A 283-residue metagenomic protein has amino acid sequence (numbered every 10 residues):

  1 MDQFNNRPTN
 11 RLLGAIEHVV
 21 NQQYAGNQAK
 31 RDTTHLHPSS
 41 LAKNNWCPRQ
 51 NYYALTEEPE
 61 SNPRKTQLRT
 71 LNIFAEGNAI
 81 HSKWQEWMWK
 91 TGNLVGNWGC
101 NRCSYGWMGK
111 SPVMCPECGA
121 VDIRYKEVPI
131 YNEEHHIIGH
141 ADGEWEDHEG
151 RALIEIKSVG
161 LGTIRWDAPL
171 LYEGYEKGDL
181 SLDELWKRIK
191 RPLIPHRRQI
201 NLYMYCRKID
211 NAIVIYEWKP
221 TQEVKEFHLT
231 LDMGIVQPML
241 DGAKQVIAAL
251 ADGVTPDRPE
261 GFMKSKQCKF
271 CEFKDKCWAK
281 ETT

Functional and structural regions predicted by a protein language model:
M1-L153, V159-L180, I194: Metal-dependent nuclease catalytic cores that hydrolyze phosphodiester bonds in DNA/RNA, characterized by
Q3-N5, P112, W166, D179-S181 (+2 more regions): Metal-dependent nuclease catalytic regions and adjoining charged, substrate-binding loops involved in nucleic-acid end
L71-N72, W186-R188: Short, contiguous strand/loop micro-motifs
